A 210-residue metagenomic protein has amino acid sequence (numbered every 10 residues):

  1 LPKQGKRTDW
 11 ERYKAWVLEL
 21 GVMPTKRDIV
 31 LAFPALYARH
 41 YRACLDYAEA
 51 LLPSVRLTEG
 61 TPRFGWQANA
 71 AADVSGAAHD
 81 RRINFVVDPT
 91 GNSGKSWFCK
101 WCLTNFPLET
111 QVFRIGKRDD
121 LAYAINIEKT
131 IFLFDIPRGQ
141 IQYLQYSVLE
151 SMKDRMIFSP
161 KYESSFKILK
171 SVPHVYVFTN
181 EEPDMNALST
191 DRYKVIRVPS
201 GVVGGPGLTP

Functional and structural regions predicted by a protein language model:
L1, R12, R138-P210: Replace "adjacent to P-loop NTPase cores in ATP/GTP-dependent enzymes" with "adjacent to NTP-binding cores
L1-E128, L133, P137, I196 (+1 more regions): P-loop NTPase catalytic core of nucleic-acid-dependent motor ATPases
